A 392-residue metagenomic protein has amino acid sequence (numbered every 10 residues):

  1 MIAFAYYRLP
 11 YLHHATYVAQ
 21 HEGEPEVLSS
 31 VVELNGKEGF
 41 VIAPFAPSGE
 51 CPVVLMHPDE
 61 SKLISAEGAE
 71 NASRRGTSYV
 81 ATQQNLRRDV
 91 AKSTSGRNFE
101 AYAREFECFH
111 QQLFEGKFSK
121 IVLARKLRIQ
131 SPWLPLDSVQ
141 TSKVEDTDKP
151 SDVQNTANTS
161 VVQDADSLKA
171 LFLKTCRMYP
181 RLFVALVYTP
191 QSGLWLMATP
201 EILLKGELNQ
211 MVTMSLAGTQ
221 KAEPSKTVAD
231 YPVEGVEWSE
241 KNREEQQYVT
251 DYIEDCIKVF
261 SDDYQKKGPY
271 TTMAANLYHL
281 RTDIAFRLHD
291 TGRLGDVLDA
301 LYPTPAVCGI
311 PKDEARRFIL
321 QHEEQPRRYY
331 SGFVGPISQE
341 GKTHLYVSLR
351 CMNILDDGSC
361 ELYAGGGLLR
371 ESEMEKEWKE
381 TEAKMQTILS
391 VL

Functional and structural regions predicted by a protein language model:
A3-Q20, P132-D137, E145, V162-E244 (+2 more regions): An anion-binding catalytic pocket shared by soluble metabolic enzymes
Y11, H21-S142, K149-V162, D166-S167 (+2 more regions): Non-catalytic accessory segments adjacent to catalytic cores
H13-T16, S48-E50, I129-S131, L194 (+5 more regions): Flexible loop/turn segments at secondary-structure boundaries
F40-I42, K120-V122, L186, V212 (+1 more regions): A structural signal for short, well-ordered beta-strand segments and their strand-loop junctions that often border
K62-E100, E105-F106, K126-S142, M214-Q321: Contiguous alpha-helical scaffold segments within structured protein domains that host functional hotspots
A103, Q111-K117, R177-Y179, Y188-S192 (+6 more regions): Secondary-structure boundary elements
S119-A124, A185-T189, G295, K312 (+1 more regions): Short coil/turn segments at secondary-structure boundaries
G292-L392: Conserved hydrophobic core element of enzyme catalytic domains
